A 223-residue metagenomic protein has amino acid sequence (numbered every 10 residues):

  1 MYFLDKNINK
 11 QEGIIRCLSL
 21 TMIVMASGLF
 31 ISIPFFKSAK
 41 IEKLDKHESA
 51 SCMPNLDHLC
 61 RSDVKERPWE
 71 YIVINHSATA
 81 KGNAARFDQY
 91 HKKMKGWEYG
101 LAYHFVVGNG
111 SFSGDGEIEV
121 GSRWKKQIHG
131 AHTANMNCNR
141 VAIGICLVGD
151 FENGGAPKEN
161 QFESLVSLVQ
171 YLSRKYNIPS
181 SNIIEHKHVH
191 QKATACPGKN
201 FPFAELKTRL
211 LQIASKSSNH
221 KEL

Functional and structural regions predicted by a protein language model:
M1-E70, G110-F112, E117-E119, R140-V141 (+1 more regions): Basic/polar, cationic surfaces and motifs that engage anionic cell-wall and phosphate/carboxylate ligands
H58-K125: Short, conserved "active-site rim" segments that organize catalytic pockets and cofactor/ligand binding
R86-Q89, V120, A131-N135, K158-N160 (+1 more regions): Surface-exposed beta-strand edges and their flanking turn/coil or helix-capping segments
I118-A142: Short, surface-exposed glycine/acidic/tryptophan-bearing loops
